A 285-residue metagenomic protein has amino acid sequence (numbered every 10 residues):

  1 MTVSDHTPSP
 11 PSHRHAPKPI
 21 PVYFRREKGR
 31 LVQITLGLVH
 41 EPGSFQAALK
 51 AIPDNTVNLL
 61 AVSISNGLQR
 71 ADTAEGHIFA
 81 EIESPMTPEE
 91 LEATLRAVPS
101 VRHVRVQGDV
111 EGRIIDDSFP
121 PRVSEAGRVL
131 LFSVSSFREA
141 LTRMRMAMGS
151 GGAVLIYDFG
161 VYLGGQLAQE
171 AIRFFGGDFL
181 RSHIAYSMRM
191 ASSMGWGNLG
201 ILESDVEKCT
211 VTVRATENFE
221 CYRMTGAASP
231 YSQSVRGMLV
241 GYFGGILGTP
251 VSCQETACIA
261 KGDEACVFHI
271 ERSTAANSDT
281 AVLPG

Functional and structural regions predicted by a protein language model:
T2-R30, I34, S84-M86, E90-T212 (+3 more regions): N-terminal accessory segment detector
H15-P21, N55-N66: Short amphipathic beta-strand starts and helix->beta connectors
R30-T35, D72-A80: Short, hydrophobic beta-strand segments
T35-S44, E83: Short, surface-exposed ligand-recognition loops at beta-strand->loop->(often short) alpha-helix junctions that present
E41-V62, L95: Short amphipathic alpha-helix segments
P42, S232-G248: Active-site helix/loop of acyl-thioester processing domains in fatty-acid/polyketide metabolism, spanning hotdog-fold
S63-L68, E255-I259: Short, solvent-exposed loop/turn elements at beta->coil junctions and helix N-caps that rim active or binding pockets
T210-N218, V235-M238, Y242: Non-catalytic recognition/regulatory regions in large multidomain proteins
